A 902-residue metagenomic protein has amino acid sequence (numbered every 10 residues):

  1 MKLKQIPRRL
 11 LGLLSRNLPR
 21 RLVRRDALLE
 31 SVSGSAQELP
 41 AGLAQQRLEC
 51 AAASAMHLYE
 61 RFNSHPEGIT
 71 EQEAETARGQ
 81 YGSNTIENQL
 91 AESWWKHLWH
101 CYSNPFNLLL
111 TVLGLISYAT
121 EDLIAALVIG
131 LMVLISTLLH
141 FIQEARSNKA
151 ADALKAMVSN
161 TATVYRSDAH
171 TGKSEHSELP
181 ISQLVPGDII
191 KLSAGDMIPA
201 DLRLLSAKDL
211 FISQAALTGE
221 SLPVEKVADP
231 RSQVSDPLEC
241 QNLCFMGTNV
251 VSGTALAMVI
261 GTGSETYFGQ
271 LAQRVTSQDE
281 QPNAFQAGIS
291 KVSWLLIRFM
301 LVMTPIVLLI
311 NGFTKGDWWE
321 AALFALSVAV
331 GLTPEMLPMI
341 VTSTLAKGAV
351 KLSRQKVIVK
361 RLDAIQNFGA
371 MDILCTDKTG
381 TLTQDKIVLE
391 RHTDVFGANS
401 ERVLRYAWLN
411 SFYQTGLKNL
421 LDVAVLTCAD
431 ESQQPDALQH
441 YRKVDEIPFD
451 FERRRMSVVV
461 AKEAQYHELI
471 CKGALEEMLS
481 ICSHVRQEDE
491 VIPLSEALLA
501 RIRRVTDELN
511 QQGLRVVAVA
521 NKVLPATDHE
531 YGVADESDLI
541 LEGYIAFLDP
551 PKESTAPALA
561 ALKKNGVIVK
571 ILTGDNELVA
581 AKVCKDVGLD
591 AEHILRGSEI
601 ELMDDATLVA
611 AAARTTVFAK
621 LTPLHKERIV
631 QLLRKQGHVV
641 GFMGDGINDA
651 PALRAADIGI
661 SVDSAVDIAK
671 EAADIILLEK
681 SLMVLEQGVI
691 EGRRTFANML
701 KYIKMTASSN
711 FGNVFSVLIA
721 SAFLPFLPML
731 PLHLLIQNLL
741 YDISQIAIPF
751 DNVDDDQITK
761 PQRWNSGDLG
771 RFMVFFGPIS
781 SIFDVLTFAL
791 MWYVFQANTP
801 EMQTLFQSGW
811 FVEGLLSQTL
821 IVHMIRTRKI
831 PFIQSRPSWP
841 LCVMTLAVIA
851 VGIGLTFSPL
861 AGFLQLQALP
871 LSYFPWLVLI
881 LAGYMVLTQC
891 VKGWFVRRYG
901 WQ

Functional and structural regions predicted by a protein language model:
M1-V185, I190-I198, R203-F211, A215-L222 (+4 more regions): Non-lumenal N-terminal regulatory segments of integral membrane proteins
A74, Y102, S147, A162 (+29 more regions): Residue-level signature of catalytic and energy-coupling elements of molecular machines, predominantly ATP/GTP-dependent
Y81-Y165, S264, V275-R354, A364 (+7 more regions): Hydrophobic alpha-helical segments characteristic of transmembrane helices in integral membrane transporters
S83-L115, N148, V234-L243, R274-V302 (+6 more regions): Soluble-to-membrane junctions at the N-terminal ends of transmembrane alpha-helices in multi-pass ion-transporting
H100-A119, V133-H140, S159-N160, W294-G312 (+9 more regions): Alpha-helical transmembrane segments of multi-pass membrane proteins, especially the membrane-embedded transport
F211, T218, A228, Q384-Y406 (+4 more regions): Basic, amphipathic juxtamembrane/active-site segments that coordinate anionic phosphate or diphosphate groups
L243-V251, N367-L541, F547, A560-A561 (+6 more regions): Cytosolic catalytic regions of ATP/NTP-dependent phosphoryl-transfer enzymes
M303, V307, P338, L345-K347 (+4 more regions): Membrane-embedded transport module
